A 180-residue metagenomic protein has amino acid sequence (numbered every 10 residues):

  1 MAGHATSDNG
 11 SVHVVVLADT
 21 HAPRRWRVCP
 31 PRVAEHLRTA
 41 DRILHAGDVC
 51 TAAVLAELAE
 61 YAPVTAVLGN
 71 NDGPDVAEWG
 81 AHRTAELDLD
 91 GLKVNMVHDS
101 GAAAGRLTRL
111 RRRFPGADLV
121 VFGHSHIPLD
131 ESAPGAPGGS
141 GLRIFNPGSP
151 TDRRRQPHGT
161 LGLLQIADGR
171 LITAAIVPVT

Functional and structural regions predicted by a protein language model:
M1-A62, D72-H82, G91, P157-T160: N-terminal active-site segment of His-dependent metallophosphoesterases
A2-S11, L17, L89-D90, R112-G116 (+1 more regions): Binuclear metal-dependent phosphoesterase catalytic core
V16-A18, R42-D48, V64-N70, M96-H98 (+2 more regions): Active-site neighborhood of phospho(di)ester-bond hydrolases with catalytic His/Asp-centered motifs
T20, R24-H36, M96-P115: Pre-active-site segment of Zn-dependent metallo-hydrolases
H21-R25, C50-V54, N71-A77, G101-L107 (+3 more regions): Active-site environment of divalent metal-dependent phosphoester hydrolases
L37-R38, L58-Y61, L89, R111-P115 (+1 more regions): Short, conserved loop/helix-junction motifs that constitute active-site signature segments in enzyme catalytic cores
N70-M96, G101-R113: Glycine/small-residue-rich loop that forms an oxyanion/phosphate-binding "nest" at active or ligand-binding sites
T84-A85, P128, G162: Residue-level detector of beta-strand structural context in well-folded domains
